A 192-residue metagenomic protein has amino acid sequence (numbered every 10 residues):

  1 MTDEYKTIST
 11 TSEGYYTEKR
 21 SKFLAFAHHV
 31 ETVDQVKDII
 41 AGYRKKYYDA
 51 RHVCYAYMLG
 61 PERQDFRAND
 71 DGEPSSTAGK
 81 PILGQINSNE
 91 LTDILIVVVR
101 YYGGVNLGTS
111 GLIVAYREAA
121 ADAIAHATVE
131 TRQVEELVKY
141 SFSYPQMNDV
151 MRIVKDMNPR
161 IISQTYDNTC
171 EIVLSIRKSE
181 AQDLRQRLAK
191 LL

Functional and structural regions predicted by a protein language model:
M1-S76, S163, A181, K190: C-terminal regulatory domains involved in ligand/effector binding and gene-expression control
A50-C54, A127-E136, I162: Flexible, glycine/charged-enriched surface loops at secondary-structure junctions
A78-H126: Active-site beta-strand/loop microenvironment that shapes enzyme catalytic pockets
T128-Y144, I172-L174: Short glycine-/aliphatic-rich beta-strand segments at the starts of folded cytosolic domains
S141-P159: Short amphipathic alpha-helix segments
V150-D156, D183-L192: Short amphipathic alpha-helices in soluble, non-transmembrane regions that often serve as interface/regulatory elements
L174, E180-D183: Terminal, non-globular segments
